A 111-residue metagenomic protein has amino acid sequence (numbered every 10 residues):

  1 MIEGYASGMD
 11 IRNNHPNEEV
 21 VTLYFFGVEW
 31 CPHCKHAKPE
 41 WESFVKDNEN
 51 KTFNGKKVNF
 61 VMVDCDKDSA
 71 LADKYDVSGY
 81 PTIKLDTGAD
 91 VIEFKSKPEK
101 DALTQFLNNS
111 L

Functional and structural regions predicted by a protein language model:
M1-D10: N-terminal targeting signals for export/organelle localization
N13-N50: Local sequence-structure signature of Cys/Sec-based thiol-disulfide redox active-site neighborhoods
F26, V45, N50-A70, K97: Thiol-based oxidoreductase modules, predominantly thioredoxin-like and allied folds used for disulfide exchange
V28-W30, K67, D90: Conserved beta-strand elements of beta-rich interaction domains across eukaryotes, especially beta-propellers
H36, E40-S43, A70, P98 (+1 more regions): Extracytoplasmic/secreted proteins, especially bacterial periplasmic and envelope-associated proteins
D73-S78: A short glycine-leucine-enriched loop at secondary-structure breakpoints that most characteristically corresponds
G79-L111: Non-catalytic, surface beta->alpha helical segment in thiol-disulfide oxidoreductase systems
